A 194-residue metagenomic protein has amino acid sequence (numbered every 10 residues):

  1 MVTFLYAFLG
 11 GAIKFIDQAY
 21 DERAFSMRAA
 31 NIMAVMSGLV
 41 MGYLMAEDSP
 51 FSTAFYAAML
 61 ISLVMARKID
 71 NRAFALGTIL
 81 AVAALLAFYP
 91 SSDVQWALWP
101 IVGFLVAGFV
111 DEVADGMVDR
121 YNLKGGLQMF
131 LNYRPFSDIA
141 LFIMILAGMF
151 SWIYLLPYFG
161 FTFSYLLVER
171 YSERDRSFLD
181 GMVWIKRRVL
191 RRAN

Functional and structural regions predicted by a protein language model:
M1-F8, V40-Y56, S92-L105: Structural signature of hydrophobic alpha-helical transmembrane segments
V2-D21: N-terminal signal-anchor/start-transfer transmembrane helix
Y6-A7, R23-Y43: Loop-to-helix transition at the N-terminal end of transmembrane alpha-helices
F8-G11, M36-G42, V102-F109, I143-L146 (+1 more regions): Hydrophobic core of alpha-helical transmembrane segments in multi-pass integral membrane proteins
A12-D17, M41, M45, M65 (+8 more regions): Alpha-helical membrane-inserting segments
M33-Y43, F55-L63, L76-L86, S137-A147: Hydrophobic, membrane-inserted alpha-helices
A54-Q128: Membrane-proximal helix-loop-helix units in multi-pass membrane proteins
A107-N194: C-terminal membrane-adjacent module
